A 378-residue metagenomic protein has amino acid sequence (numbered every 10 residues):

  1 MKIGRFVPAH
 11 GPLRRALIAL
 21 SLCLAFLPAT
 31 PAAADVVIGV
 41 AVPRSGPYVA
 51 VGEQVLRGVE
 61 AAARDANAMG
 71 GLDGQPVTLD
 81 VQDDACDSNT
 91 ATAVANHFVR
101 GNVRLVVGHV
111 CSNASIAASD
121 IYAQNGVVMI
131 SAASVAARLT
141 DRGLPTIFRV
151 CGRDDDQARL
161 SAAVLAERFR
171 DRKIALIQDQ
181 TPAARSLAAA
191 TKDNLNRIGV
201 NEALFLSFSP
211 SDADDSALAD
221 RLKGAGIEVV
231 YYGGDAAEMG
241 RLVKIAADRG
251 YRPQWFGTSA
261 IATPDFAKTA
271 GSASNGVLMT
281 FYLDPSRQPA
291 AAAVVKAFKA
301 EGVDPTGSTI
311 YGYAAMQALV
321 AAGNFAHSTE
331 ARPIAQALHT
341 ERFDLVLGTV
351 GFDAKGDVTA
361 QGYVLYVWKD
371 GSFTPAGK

Functional and structural regions predicted by a protein language model:
M1-L13: N-terminal secretory signal peptides that target proteins for export/translocation
K2-G4, L20-C23, A33-K378: Extracytosolic ligand-binding ectodomains
P8-H10, F26, V107: Intrinsically disordered, low-complexity regions enriched for glutamine and histidine
A16-P28: Bacterial N-terminal signal peptides
